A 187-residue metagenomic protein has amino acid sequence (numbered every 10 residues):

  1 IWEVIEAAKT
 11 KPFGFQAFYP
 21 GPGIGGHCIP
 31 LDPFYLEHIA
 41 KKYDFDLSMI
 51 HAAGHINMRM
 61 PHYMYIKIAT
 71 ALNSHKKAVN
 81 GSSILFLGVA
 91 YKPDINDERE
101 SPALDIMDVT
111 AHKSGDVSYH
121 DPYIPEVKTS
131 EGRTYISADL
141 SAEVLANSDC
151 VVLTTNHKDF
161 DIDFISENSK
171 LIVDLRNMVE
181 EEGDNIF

Functional and structural regions predicted by a protein language model:
I1-F187: Structural/interface elements that position substrates and couple domains in central-metabolism enzymes
